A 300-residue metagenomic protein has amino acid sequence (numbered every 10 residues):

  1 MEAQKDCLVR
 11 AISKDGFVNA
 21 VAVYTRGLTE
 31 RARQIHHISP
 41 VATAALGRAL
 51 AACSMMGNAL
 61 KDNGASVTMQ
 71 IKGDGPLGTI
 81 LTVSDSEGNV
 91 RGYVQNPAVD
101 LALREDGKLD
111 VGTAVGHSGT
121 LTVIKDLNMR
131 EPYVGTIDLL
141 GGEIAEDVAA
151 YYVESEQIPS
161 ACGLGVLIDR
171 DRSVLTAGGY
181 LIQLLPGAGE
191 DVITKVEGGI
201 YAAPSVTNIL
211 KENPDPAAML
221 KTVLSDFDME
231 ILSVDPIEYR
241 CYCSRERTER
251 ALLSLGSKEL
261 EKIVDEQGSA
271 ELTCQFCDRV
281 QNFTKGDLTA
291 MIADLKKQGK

Functional and structural regions predicted by a protein language model:
M1-K5, K297-K300: Short, low-complexity, intrinsically disordered N-terminal peptides in bacterial proteins
E2-S233: Interaction interfaces in information-processing and related assembly proteins
Y201-K300: Cys/His-clustered metal-coordination modules, chiefly Zn-binding fingers
